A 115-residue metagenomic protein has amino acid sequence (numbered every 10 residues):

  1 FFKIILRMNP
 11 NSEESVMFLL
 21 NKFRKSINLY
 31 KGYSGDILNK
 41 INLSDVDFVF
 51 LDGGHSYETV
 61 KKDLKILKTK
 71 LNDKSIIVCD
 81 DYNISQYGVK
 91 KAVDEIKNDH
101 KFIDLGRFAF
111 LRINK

Functional and structural regions predicted by a protein language model:
F1-K115: S-adenosylmethionine/decaboxylated-SAM
